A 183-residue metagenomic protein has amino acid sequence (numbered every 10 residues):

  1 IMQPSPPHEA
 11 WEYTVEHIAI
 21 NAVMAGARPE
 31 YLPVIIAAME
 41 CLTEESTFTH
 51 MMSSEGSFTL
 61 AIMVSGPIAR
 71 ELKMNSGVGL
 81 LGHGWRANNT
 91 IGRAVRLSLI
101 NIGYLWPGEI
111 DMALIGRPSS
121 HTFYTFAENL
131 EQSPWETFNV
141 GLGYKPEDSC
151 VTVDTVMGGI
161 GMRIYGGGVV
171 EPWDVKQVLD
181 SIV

Functional and structural regions predicted by a protein language model:
I1-M74, G79: N-terminal core-entry segment
T59, S65-M74, H83-G92, R96-V183: A structural signal for small-residue-enriched, beta-sheet-centric alpha/beta enzyme cores and oligomeric scaffold folds
